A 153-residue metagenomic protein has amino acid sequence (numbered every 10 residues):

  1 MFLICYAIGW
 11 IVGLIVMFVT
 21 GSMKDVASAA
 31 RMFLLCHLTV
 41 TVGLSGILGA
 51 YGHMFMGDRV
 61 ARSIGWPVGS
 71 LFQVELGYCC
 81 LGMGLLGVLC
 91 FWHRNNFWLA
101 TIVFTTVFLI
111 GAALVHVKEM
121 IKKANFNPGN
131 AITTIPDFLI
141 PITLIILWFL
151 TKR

Functional and structural regions predicted by a protein language model:
M1-V16: Hydrophobic transmembrane alpha-helical segments in integral membrane proteins
A27-S45: Loop-to-helix transition at the N-terminal end of transmembrane alpha-helices
H37-L38, R59-G69: Short juxtamembrane and helix-loop transition motifs at transmembrane-helix boundaries in membrane proteins
T39-F55, S70-V88: Core segments of alpha-helical transmembrane spans in multipass integral membrane proteins
L76-M83, I102-V117, L139-T143: Hydrophobic alpha-helical membrane segments
C90-L99, L114-N130: Membrane-helix boundary connector in multi-pass membrane proteins
P128-I140: Individual transmembrane alpha-helices with interfacial aromatic-anchor signatures
I146-R153: Juxtamembrane boundary at the C-terminal end of a transmembrane helix
